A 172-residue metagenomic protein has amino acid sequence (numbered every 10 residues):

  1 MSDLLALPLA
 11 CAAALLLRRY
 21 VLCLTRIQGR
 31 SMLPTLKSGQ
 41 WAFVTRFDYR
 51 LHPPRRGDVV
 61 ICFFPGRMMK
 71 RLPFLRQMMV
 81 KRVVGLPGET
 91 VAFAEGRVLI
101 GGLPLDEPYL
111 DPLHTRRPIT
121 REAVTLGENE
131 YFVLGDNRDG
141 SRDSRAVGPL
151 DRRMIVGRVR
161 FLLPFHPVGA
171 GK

Functional and structural regions predicted by a protein language model:
M1-M78, T125, R145-K172: Protein maturation boundaries and topogenic segments
M78-L103: Mid-length scaffold segments of soluble, non-membrane domains
G101-P118: PP2C/PPM family metal-dependent serine/threonine protein phosphatase catalytic domain, recognizing the conserved
H114-E130: Acidic loop->beta-strand submotif enriched in PP2C/PPM serine/threonine phosphatases
G135: Phosphate/adenylate-binding glycine loop and adjacent helical scaffold
G140-S141: Short acidic/polar inter-strand loop motif in beta-rich domains
